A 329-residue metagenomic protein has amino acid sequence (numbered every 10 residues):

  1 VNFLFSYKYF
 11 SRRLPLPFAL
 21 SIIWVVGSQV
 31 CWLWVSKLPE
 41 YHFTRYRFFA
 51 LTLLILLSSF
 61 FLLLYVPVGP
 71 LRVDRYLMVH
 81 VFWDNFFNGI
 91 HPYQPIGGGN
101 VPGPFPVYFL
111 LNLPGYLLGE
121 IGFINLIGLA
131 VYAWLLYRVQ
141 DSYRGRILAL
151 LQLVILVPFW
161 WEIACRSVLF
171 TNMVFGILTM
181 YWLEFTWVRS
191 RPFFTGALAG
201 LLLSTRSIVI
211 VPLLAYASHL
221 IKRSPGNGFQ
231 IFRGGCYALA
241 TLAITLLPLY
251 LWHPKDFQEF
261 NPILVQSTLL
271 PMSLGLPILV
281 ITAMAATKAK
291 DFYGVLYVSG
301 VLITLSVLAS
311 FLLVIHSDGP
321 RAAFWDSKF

Functional and structural regions predicted by a protein language model:
V1-F61, K290-S299: Start-transfer (signal-anchor) and selected internal transmembrane alpha helices of multi-pass inner/ER membrane
N2-S6, Q230-R321: Membrane-lumen/periplasm interface segments of specific transmembrane helices in polyprenyl phosphate-linked
A50-G122: Intramembrane catalytic core of multi-pass membrane enzymes that act on lipidic substrates
F109-L110, A149-F175: Aromatic- and kink-enriched transmembrane "portal" helix at the membrane-lumen/periplasm boundary that abuts
L113, P158-F159, P192-S218, I244: Membrane-interface alpha helices of multi-pass inner-membrane proteins
I121-R144, P158: Transmembrane-helix motifs of polytopic, lipid-linked glycan transferases
I177-P192: Membrane-interface transmembrane helices that cradle and orient dolichyl/undecaprenyl
P212-L239: Perimembrane helix-loop-helix junctions
